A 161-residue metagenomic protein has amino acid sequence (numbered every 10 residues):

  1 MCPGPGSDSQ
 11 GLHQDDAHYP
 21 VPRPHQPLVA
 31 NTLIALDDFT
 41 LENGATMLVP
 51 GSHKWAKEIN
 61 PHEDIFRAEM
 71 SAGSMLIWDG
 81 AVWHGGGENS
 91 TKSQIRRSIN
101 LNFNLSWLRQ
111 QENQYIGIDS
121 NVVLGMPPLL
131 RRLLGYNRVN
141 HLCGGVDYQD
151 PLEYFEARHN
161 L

Functional and structural regions predicted by a protein language model:
M1-M47: Conserved double-stranded beta-helix
P5-S7, A17, F39-L41, H53-K54 (+2 more regions): Short, solvent-exposed loop/turn segments at secondary-structure junctions
Q10-Q14, H25-L28, W55-A56, I77-A81 (+1 more regions): A short linear-motif detector with a strong N-terminal bias
P20-P22, G44, K57, G86 (+1 more regions): Active-site-proximal flexible loops/turns
I59-I77, V82, G87-L161: Conserved double-stranded beta-helix
